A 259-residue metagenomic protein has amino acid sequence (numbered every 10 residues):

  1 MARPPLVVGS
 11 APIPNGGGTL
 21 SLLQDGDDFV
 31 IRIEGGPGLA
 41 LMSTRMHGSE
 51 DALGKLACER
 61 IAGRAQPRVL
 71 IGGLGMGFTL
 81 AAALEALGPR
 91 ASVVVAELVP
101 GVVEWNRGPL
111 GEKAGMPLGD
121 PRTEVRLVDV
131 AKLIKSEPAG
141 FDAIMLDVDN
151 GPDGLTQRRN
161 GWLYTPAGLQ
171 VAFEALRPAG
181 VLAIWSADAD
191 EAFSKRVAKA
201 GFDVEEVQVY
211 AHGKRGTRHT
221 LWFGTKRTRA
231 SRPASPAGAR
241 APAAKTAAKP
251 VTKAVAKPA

Functional and structural regions predicted by a protein language model:
M1-Q66, E85: Rossmann-like AdoMet
S10, G17-T19, L155, T225 (+1 more regions): Intrinsically disordered, low-complexity regions
I33, L221-K226: Short beta-strand element of the conserved SAM-dependent methyltransferase core
H47-L176, I184-A187, K195, A200 (+2 more regions): The AdoMet/dcAdoMet-binding core of the Class I SAM-like
G180: Glycine-centered, phosphate/nucleic-acid-interacting loop/turn motifs that mediate DNA/RNA or nucleotide
R227-A259: Flexible, glycine-/basic-rich loop-and-beta segments that form/coincide with the SAM-dependent methyltransferase
